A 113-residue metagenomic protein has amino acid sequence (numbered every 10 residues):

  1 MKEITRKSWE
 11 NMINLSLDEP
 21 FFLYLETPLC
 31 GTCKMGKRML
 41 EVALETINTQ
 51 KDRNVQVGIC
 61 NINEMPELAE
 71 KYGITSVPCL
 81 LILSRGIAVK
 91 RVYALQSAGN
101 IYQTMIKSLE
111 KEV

Functional and structural regions predicted by a protein language model:
M1-D18: Short, charged low-complexity linear segments at domain edges
E3-R6, L25, L44, N48-E67: Thiol-based oxidoreductase modules, predominantly thioredoxin-like and allied folds used for disulfide exchange
N14-L17, E45-D52, E112-V113: Alpha-helix termini
S16-P28: Short active-site neighborhood of thiol/selenol oxidoreductases, capturing the structured segment around
C30-C33, L80: The canonical Cys-X-X-Cys-His
K34-N48: Typically the conserved alpha-helix immediately C-terminal to a functionally engaged Cys/Sec in thioredoxin-like
I62-L80, S84: Mid-chain, well-packed structural core segment of small domains
S76, L81-V113: Non-catalytic, surface beta->alpha helical segment in thiol-disulfide oxidoreductase systems
